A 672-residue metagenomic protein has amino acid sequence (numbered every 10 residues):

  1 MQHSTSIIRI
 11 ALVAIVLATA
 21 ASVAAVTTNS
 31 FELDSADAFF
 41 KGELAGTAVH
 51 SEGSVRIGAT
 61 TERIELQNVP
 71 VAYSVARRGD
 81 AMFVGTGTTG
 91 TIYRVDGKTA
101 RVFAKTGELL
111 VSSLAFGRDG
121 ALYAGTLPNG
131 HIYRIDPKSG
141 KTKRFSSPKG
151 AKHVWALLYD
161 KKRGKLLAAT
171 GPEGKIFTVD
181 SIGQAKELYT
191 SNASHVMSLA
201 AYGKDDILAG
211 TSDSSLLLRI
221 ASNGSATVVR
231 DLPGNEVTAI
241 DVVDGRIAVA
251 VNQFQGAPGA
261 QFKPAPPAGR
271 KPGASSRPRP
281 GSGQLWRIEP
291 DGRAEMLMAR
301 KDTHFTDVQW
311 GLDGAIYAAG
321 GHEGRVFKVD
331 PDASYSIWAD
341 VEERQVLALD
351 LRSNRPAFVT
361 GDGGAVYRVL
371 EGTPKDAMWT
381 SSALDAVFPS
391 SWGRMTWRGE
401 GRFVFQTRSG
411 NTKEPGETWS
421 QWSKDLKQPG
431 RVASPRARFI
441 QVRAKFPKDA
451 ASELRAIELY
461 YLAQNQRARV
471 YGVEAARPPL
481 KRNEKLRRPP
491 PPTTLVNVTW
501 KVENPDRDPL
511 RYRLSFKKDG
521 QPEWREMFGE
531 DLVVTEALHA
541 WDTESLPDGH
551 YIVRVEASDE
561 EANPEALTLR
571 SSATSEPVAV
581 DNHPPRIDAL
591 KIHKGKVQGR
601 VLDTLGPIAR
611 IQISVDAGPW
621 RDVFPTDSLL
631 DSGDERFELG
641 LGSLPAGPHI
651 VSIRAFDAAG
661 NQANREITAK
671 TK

Functional and structural regions predicted by a protein language model:
N29-T60, F177, P272-P290: Blade/loop signatures of beta-propeller domains
D34-D37, A45, V55, H322 (+1 more regions): Beta-strand-rich ligand- or partner-binding modules with a strong bias toward extracellular/periplasmic carbohydrate
I64-N68, F103-G107, F145-G150, L188-N192 (+4 more regions): Surface loop/turn motifs at the tips and blade-to-blade linkers of beta-strand repeat domains
E65, S74-A76, A115, L158 (+8 more regions): Conserved beta-strand position repeated across blades of beta-propeller domains
R77-D80, F116-D119, Y159-R163, A201-K204 (+3 more regions): Residue-level detector of Asp-centered blade-edge/turn motifs that repeat once per structural unit in beta-propeller
A81-V84, A121-A124, K165-A168, D206-A209 (+3 more regions): Conserved beta-propeller blade signature
V95-T99, D136-G140, V179-Q184, I220-S225 (+3 more regions): Short loop/turn segments that connect beta-strands within beta-propeller blades
T407-R443, P447-E458, G472-K672: Long, low-complexity serine/threonine/glycine- and acidic-rich segments characteristic of extracellular
